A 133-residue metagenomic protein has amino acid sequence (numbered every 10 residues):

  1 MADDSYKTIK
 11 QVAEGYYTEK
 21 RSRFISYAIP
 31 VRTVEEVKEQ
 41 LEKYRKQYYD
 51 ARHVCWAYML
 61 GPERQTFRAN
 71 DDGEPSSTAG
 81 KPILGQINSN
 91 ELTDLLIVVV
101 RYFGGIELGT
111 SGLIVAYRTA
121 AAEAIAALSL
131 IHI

Functional and structural regions predicted by a protein language model:
M1-T78: C-terminal regulatory domains involved in ligand/effector binding and gene-expression control
R45-Y48, E91, S129: Generic secondary-structure transition motif, activating predominantly at the C-termini of alpha-helices
A79-A127: Active-site beta-strand/loop microenvironment that shapes enzyme catalytic pockets
I131-I133: Conserved small/polar residues in nucleotide/adenosyl-binding loops
